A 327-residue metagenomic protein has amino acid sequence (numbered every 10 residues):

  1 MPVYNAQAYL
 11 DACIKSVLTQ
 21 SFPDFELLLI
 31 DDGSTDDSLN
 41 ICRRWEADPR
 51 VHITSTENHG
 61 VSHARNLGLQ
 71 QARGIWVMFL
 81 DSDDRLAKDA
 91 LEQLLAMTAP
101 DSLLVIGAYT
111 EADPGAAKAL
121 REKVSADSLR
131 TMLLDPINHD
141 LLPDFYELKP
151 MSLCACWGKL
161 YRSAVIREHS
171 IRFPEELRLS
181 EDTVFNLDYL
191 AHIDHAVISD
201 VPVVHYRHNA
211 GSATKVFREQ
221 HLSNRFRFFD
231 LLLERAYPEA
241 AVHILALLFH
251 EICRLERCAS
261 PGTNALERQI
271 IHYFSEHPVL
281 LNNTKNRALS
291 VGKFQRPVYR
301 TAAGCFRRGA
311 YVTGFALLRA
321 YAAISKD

Functional and structural regions predicted by a protein language model:
Y9-D11, F25, D36-R44, R85-D89: Acidic helix N-cap motif at the loop->helix transition within catalytic regions of sugar-transfer enzymes
K15-D24: Short, acidic, metal-binding catalytic loop of nucleotide-sugar glycosyltransferases
S16, D31-N40, E57: A conserved acidic beta->alpha catalytic loop
T56-A72: Glycine-rich, basic loop-to-helix element that forms the pyrophosphate-binding segment of sugar-nucleotide handling
V61, S82-A196, V204-Q220: Donor-binding/catalytic cores of nucleotide-activated saccharide and glycerol-phosphate transferases/polymerases
V77: Short aromatic/hydrophobic "clamp" motif used to bind/position activated sugar donors
V201-N209, K215-V242, E251-R254, S260-V279: Catalytic core of nucleotide-sugar-dependent glycosyltransferases
C258-D327: Membrane-interface aromatic/basic loop that binds lipid-linked glycans or pyrophosphate carriers, typified by
